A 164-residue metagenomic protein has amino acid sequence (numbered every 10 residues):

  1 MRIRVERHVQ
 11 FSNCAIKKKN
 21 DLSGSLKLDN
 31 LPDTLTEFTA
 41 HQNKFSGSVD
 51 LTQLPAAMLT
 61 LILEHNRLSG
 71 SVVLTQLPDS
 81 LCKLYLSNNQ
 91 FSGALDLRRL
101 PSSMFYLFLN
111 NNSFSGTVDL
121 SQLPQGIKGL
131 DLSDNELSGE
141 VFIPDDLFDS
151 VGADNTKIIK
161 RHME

Functional and structural regions predicted by a protein language model:
M1-A40: LRR N-terminal entry segment and analogous cap-like coil->beta motifs
R4-V9, K27-P32, D50-A56, V73-D79 (+3 more regions): A structural signal for leucine-rich repeat
F11-C14, T36-T39, L59-I62, C82-Y85 (+3 more regions): Conserved LRR concave beta-strand detector
N20, N43, L63-N66, L86-N89 (+3 more regions): Consensus "Asn ladder" position of solenoid repeat domains
L26, A40-K44, V49, L59-R67 (+2 more regions): Acidic (E/D-rich), amphipathic helical modules within compact regulatory domains
K83, A94-S133: Structured C-terminal portions of repeat-based eukaryotic scaffold domains
L120-E164: Leucine-rich solenoid repeat scaffolds
